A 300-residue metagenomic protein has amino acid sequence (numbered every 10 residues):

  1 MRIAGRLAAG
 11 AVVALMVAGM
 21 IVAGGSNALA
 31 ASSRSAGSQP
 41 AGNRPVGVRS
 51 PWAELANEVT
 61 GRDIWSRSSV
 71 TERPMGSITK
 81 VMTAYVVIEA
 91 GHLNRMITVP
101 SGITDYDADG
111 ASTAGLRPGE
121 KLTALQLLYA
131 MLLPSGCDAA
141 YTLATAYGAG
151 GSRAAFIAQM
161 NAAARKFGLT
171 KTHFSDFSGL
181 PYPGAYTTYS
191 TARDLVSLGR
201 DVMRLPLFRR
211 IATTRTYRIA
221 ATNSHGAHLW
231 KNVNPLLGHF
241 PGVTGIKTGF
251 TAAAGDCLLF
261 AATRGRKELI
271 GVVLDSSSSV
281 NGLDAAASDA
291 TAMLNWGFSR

Functional and structural regions predicted by a protein language model:
M1-A31: Secretory targeting and sorting signals
A28-R193, M203-P206: Active-site-adjacent loops and short helices of periplasmic peptidoglycan-processing enzymes
S32-S33, R44-W52, G148-R300: Penicillin-recognizing serine hydrolase domain
